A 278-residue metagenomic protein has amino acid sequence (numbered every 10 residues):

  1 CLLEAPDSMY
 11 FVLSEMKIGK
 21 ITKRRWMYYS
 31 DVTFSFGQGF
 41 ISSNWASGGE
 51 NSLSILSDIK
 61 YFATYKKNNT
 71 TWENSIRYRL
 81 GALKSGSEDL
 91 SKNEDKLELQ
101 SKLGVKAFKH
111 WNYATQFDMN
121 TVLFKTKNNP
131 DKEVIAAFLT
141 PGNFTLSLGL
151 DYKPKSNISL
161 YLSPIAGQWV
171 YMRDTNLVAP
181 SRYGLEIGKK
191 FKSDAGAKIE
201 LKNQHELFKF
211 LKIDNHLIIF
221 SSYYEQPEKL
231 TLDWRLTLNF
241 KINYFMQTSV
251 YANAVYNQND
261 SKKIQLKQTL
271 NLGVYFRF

Functional and structural regions predicted by a protein language model:
S8-H110, Q116-D118, T231-T237, Y251: Transmembrane beta-barrel domains of bacterial outer-membrane proteins
S30-F34, N74, T115, L148 (+4 more regions): Membrane-embedded beta-strand positions of outer-membrane beta-barrel proteins
F34-F40, K67-N69, Y78-K84, M119-K125 (+4 more regions): Transmembrane beta-strands of outer-membrane beta-barrel pores
S43-G49, K84-D89, D131-A136, Y183-K189 (+2 more regions): Extracellular loop and loop/strand-boundary signature of outer-membrane beta-barrel proteins
A63-K67, V105, Y152-P154, N203-H205 (+3 more regions): Residue-level signature of outer-membrane beta-barrel architecture
N69-W72, H110-Y113, N157-L160, K209-I213 (+1 more regions): Repeated loop/turn-to-beta-strand initiation elements of outer-membrane beta-barrel proteins
L90-G196: Outer-membrane pore/translocation modules
L266-F278: Outer-membrane beta-barrel "beta-signal"
